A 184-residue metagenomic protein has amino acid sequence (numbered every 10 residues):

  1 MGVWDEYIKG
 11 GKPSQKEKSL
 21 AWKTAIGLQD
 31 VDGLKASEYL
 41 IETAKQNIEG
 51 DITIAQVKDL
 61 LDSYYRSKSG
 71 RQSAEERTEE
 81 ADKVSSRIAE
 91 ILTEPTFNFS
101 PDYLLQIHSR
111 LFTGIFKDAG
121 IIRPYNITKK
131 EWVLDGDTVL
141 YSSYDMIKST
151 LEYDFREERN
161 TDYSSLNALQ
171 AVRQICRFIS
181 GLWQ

Functional and structural regions predicted by a protein language model:
M1-Q184: FIC/Doc superfamily catalytic core
